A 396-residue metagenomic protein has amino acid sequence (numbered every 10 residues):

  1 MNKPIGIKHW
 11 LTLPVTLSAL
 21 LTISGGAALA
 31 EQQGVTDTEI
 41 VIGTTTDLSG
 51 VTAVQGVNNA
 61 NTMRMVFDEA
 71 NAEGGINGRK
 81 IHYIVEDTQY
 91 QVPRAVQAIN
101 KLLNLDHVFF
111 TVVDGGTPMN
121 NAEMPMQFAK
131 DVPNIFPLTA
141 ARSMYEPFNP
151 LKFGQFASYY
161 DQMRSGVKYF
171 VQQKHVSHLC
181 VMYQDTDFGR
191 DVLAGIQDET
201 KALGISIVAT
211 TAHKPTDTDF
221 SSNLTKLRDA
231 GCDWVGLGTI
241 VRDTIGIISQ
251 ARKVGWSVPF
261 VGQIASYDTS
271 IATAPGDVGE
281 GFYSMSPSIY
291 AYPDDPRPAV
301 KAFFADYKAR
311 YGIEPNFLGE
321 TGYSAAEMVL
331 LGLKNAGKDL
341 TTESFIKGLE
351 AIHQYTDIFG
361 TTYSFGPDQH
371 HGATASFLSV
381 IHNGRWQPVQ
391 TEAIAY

Functional and structural regions predicted by a protein language model:
M1-V41, A72, A393-Y396: Short, low-complexity disordered leader/linker segments with a strong preference for bacterial N-terminal type II
L29-T44, G75-K80, V171-S177: Immediate post-signal peptide segment of exported/extracytoplasmic ligand-binding proteins
Q33-R64, E86-P93, G115-G116, M182-R190 (+4 more regions): Extracytoplasmic "Venus flytrap"
D37, P93, H107-T210, P259-S284: Extracytoplasmic ligand/sensor domains, especially the bilobed periplasmic-binding protein
E39-V41, V54-N61, E69-E146, H213-F220 (+2 more regions): Beta-alpha junction/loop-to-helix N-cap segments that form part of ligand/metal-binding clefts
A95, Q155-H178, D219-S221, T244 (+3 more regions): Hydrophobic alpha-helical segments within soluble ligand-binding/sensing domains
I248-Y323, N335, V380, W386-Y396: Extracellular/periplasmic periplasmic-binding protein-like sensory domains
A309-G319, L330-P388: Segments of small-molecule ligand-sensing domains
